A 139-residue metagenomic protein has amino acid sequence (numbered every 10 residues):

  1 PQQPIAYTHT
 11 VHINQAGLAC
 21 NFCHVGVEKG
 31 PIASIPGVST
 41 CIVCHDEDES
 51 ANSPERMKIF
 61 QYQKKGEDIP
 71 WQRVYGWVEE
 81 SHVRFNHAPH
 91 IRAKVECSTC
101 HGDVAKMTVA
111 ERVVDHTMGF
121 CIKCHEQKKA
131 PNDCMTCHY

Functional and structural regions predicted by a protein language model:
Q2-A51, V83-Y139: Sequence context surrounding c-type heme c attachment/ligation sites in exported
D48-V83, P131-N132, T136: Primarily the internal scaffold of c-type cytochrome electron-transfer domains, especially repeated/multiheme c-type
